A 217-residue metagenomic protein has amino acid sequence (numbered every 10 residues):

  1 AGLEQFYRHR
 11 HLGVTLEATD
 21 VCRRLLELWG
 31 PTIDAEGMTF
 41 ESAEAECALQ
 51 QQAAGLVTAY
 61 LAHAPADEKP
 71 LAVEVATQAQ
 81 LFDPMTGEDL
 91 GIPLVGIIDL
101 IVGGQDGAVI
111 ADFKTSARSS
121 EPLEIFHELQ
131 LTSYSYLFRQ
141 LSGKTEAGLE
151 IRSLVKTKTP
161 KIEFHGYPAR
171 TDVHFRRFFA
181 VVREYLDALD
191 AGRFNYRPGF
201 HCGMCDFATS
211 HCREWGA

Functional and structural regions predicted by a protein language model:
A1, Q5, G55, A59 (+5 more regions): Residue-level signal for well-ordered alpha-helical scaffold segments within enzymatic catalytic domains
A1, Q51-A54, L129-T132, G199-G203: Non-catalytic, well-ordered alpha-helical scaffold segments
G2-D83: A non-catalytic, helix-rich entry segment at domain boundaries
L3, A53, L100, Y134 (+2 more regions): A residue-level signal for conserved active-site and pocket-lining positions in enzyme catalytic cores
T19, P122-E124, L137-A217: Metal-dependent nuclease catalytic regions and adjoining charged, substrate-binding loops involved in nucleic-acid end
E36, I110, K114-S116, V181-L189: Short amphipathic alpha-helical segments and their helix-coil junctions
F40-E44, L61-H63, T86-D89, R118-P122 (+1 more regions): Short helix-to-loop capping/linker segments positioned immediately adjacent to catalytic or ligand/cofactor-binding
A72-L141: Non-catalytic protein-protein interaction segments used by genome-maintenance enzymes to assemble and couple activities
